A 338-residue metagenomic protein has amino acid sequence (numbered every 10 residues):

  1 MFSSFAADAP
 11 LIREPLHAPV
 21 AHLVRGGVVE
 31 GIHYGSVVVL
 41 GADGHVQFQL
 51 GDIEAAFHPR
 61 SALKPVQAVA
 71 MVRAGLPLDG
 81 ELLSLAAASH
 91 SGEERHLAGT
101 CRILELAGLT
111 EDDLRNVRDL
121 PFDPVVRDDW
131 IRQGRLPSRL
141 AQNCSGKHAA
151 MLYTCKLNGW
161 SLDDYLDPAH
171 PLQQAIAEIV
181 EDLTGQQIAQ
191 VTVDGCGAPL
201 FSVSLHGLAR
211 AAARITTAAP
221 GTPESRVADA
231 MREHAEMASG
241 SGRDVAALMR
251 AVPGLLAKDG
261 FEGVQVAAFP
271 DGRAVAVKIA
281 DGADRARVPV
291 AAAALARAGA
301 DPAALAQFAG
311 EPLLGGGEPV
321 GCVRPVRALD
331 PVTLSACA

Functional and structural regions predicted by a protein language model:
M1-E14, E81-I188: Active-site-adjacent helix/loop patches that line small-molecule binding or acyl-intermediate pockets
M1-E54: Beta-lactamase-like hydrolase cores
V29-Y34, L63, D259-F261: Short, flexible loop/turn motifs enriched in small residues
L50-H58, A87-H90, Q133-Q142, V193-P199 (+1 more regions): A short glycine/serine-rich beta->alpha loop
P59-L76, R95: Active-site SXXK
V69-P77, E105, T154-N158, R210-T217 (+1 more regions): Short glycine/serine- and small hydrophobic-enriched flexible loop segments
H170, Q187-E236, V266: Penicillin-binding protein/beta-lactamase superfamily catalytic region
T216-A338: Structured C-terminal helix/loop/strand segments within mature extracytoplasmic catalytic/sensor domains
